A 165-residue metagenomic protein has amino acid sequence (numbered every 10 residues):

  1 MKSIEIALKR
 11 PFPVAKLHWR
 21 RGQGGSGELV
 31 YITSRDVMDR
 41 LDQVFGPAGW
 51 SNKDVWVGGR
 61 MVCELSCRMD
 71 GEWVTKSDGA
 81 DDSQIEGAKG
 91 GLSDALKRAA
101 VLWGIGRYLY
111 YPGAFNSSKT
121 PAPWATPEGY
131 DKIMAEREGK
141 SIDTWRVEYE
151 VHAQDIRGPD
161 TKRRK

Functional and structural regions predicted by a protein language model:
M1-G27: N-terminal, Lys/Arg- and Ser/Thr-rich interaction peptides
H18-V30, G79-E86: Short histidine-centered catalytic/ligand-binding loop motif
T33-P159: Positively charged, aromatic-enriched nucleic acid-contacting surfaces
K162-K165: Intrinsic-disorder signal
